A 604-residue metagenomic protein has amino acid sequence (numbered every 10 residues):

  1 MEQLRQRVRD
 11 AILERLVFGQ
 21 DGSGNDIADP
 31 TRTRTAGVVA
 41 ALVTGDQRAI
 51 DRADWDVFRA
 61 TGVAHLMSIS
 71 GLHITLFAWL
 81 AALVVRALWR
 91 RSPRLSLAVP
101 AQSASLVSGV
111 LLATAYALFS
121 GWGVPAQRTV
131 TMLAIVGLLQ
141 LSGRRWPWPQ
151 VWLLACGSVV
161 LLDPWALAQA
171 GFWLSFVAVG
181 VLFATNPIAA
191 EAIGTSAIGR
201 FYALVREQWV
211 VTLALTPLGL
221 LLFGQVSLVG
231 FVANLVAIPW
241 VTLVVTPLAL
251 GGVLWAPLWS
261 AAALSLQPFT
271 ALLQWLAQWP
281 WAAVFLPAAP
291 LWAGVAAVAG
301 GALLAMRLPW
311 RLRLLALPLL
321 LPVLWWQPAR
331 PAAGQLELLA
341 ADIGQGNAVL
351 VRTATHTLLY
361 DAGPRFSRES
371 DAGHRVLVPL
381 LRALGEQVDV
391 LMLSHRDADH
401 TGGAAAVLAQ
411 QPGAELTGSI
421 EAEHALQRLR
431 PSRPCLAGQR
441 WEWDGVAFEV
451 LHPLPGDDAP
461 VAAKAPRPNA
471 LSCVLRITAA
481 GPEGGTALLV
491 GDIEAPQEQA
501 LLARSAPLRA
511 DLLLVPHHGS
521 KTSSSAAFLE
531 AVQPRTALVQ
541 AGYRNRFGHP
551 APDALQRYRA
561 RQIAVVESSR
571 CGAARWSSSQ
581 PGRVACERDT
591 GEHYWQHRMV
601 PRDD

Functional and structural regions predicted by a protein language model:
M1-H65, S370-D371, R375-P379, Q387 (+4 more regions): Membrane-interface helix/helix-cap signal primarily in integral membrane proteins
M1-V130, G137, D389-V390, T486-D511: Aromatic-rich juxtamembrane segments at the membrane interface
V85-P100, A104, G180-L339, R352 (+4 more regions): Transmembrane helix-bundle segments that form internal channels/tunnels in multi-pass membrane proteins, characterized
A115-Q127, L141-W146, L161-W173, P217-L228: Membrane-interface helix caps and helix-loop-helix hairpins in membrane proteins
P247-L250, A333-P379, A383-L384, P468-E494: Conserved beta-strand hairpin/beta-sheet module of binuclear metal-dependent hydrolase folds, prominently
T357-R396, I493-L508, E592-D604: Pre-active-site segment of Zn-dependent metallo-hydrolases
G373, L377, S394, A398 (+2 more regions): Active-site-proximal loop/helix segments of hydrolase catalytic cores
M392, R396-L436: Active-site HxH/HxHxD metal-binding segment of metal-dependent hydrolases
